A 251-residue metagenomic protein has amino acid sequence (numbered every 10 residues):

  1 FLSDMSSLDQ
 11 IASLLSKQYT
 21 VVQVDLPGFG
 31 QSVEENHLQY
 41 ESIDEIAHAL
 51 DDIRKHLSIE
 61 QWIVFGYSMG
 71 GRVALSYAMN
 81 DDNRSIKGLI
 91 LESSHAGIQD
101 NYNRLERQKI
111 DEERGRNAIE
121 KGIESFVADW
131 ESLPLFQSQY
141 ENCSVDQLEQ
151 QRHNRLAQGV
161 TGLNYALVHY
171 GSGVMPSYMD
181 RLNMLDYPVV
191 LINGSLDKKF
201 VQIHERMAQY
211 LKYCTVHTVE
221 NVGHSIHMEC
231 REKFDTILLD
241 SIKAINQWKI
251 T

Functional and structural regions predicted by a protein language model:
F1-E34, R54: Conserved HGGG/HGGXW glycine-rich cap/lid loop of the alpha/beta-hydrolase fold
D44-W62: Conserved acidic catalytic loop of the alpha/beta-hydrolase fold
V64-G66, E92: Short beta-strand immediately N-terminal to the catalytic nucleophile in serine-hydrolase-like folds
G66-G70, A74: Gly/Ala-rich beta-loop-alpha elbow adjacent to hydrolase catalytic centers
S76-M79, I86-I119: Flexible "cap/lid" loop of the alpha/beta hydrolase fold
N154-R206: Conserved serine/cysteine hydrolase catalytic core
A208-S225: Catalytic histidine neighborhood in serine/cysteine hydrolases with alpha/beta-hydrolase-type architecture
V222-D235: Catalytic histidine-centered segment of alpha/beta-hydrolase-like enzymes
